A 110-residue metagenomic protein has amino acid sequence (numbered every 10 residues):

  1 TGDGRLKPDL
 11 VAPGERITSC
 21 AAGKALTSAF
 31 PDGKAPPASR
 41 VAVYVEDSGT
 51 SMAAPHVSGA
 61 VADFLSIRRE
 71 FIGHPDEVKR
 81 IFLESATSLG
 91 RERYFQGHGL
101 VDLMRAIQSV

Functional and structural regions predicted by a protein language model:
T1-A12, L83, Q108: Mature extracellular/periplasmic domains of secretome proteins
G14-Y94: Hydrolase catalytic cores
L103-V110: Secreted peptidase-domain scaffold signal
